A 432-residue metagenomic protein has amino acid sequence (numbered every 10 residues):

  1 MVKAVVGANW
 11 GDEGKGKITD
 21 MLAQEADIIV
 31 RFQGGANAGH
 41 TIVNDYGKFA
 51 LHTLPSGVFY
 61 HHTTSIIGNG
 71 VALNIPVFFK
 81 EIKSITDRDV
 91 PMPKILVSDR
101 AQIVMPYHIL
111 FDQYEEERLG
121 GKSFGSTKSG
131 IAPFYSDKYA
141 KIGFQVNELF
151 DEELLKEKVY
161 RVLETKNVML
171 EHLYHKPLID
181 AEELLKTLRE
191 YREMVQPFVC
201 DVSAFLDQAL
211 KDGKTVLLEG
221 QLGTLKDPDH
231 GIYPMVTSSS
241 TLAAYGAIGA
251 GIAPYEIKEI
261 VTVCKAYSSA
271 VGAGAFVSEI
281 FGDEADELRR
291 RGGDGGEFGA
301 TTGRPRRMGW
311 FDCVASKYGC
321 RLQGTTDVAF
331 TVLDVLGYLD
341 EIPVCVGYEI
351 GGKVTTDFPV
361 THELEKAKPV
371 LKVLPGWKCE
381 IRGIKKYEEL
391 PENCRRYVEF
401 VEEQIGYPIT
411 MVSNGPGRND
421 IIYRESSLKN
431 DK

Functional and structural regions predicted by a protein language model:
M1-K432: Non-transmembrane, aqueous-exposed alpha-helical and coiled segments at domain scale
